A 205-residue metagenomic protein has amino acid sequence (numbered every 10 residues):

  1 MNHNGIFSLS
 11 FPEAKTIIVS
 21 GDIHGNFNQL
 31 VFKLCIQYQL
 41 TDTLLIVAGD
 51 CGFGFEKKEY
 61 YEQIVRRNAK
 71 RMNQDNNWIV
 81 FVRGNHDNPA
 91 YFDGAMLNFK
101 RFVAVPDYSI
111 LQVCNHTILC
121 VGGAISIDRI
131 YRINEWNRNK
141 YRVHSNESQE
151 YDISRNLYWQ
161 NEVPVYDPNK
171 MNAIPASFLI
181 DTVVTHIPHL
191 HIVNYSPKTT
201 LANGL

Functional and structural regions predicted by a protein language model:
N2-F11, S20, G25-V113: Core catalytic region of metal-dependent phosphoesterases/phosphodiesterases, especially metallo-beta-lactamase-like
I17: A shared catalytic/ligand-binding motif for oxyanion handling
H116-G204: Active-site-proximal loop/helix segment associated with metal-binding centers of metalloenzymes
